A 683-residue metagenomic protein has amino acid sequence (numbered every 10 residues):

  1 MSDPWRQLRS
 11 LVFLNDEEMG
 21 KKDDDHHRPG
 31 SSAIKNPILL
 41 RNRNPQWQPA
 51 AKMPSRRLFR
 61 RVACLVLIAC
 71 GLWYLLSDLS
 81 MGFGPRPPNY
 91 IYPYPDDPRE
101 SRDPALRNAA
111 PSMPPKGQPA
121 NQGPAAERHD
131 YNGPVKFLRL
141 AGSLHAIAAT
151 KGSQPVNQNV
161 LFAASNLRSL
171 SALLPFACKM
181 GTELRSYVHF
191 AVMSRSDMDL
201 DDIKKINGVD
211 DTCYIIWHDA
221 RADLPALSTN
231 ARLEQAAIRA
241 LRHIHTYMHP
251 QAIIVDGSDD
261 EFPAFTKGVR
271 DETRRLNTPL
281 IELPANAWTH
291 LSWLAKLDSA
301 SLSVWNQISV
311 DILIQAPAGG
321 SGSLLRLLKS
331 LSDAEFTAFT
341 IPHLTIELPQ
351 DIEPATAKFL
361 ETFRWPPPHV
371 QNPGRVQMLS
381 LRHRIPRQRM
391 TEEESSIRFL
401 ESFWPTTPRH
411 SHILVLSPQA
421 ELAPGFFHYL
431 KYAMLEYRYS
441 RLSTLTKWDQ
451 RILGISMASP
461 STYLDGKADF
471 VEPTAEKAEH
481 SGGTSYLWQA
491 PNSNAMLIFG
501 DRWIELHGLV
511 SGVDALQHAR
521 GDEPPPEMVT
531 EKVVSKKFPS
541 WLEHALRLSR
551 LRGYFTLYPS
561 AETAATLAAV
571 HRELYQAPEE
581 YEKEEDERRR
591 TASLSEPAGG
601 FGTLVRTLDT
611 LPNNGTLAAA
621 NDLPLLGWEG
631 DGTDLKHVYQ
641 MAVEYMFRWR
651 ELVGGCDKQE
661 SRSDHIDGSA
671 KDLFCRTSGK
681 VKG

Functional and structural regions predicted by a protein language model:
S2-R107, V135-A148, V156, F162-T182 (+6 more regions): N-terminal signal-anchor transmembrane helix specifying type II single-pass membrane topology of secretory-pathway
R28, P54, R61-L65, L72 (+8 more regions): Terminal low-complexity segments of carbohydrate-biosynthetic enzymes
L161-N166, V310-G320, E347-P349: A conserved hydrophobic helix/loop-capping motif in glycosyltransferases and polysaccharide synthases
S169-C178, G320-E335, T356: Short, well-formed alpha-helical segments that are part of the catalytic scaffolds of diverse glycosyltransferases
K179-L184, L327-P342, W365-P366: Short, acidic, metal-binding catalytic loop of nucleotide-sugar glycosyltransferases
D210-H243, H290-W293, Q350-I413: Active-site-proximal specificity loops/subdomain of glycosyltransferases
A423, F427-M528: Conserved catalytic core of nucleotide-sugar-dependent glycosyltransferases
L546-A564: Catalytic donor-sugar/metal-binding loop of nucleotide-sugar-dependent glycosyltransferases
